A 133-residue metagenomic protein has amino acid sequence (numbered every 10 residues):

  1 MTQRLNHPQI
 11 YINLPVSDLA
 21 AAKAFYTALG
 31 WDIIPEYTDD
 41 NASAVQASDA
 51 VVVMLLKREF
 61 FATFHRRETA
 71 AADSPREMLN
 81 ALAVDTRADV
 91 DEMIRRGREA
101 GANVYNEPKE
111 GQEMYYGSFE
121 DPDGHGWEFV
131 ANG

Functional and structural regions predicted by a protein language model:
M1, F64-A70: Short beta-strand/turn micro-motifs at beta-sheet edges
M1-A21, E77-L82, G133: N-terminal beta-strand motif that seeds the catalytic metal site of vicinal oxygen chelate
T2-Q3, A44, I94-G133: Vicinal oxygen chelate
H7, S48-A50, D73-E77: Short connector loops at helix/strand junctions that flank enzyme active sites, especially segments positioning acidic
I10-I12, L55, V90: Generic structural signal for conserved hydrophobic packing positions in ordered secondary structure
P15-F61: Core segments of cupin and vicinal oxygen chelate
A20, A24-A28, A88-E99: Replace "anionic and nucleotidyl ligands
R76-I94: Mid-chain, well-packed structural core segment of small domains
